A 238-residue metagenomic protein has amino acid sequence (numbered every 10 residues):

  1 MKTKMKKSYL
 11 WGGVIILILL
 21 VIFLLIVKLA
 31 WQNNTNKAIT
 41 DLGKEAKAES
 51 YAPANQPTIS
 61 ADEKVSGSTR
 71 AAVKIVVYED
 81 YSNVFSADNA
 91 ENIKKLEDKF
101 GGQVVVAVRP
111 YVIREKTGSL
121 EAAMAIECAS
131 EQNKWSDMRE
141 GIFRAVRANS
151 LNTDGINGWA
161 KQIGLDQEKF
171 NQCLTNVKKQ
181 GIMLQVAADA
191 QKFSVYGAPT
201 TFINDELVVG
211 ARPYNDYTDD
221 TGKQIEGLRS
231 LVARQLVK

Functional and structural regions predicted by a protein language model:
M1-T35, I39, G158-K238: C-terminal cap of thioredoxin/glutaredoxin-like
Y9-L19, E45-N55, D137-S150: Short N-terminal helix-initiation segments at or just after the protein's N-terminus
Q32-A61: N-terminal, intrinsically disordered, polar/charged segments of Gram-positive cell-envelope systems that serve as
Q56-V73, D98: A short beta-strand-turn-helix
S60-K64, N92-I93, A187-A188: A generic local structural motif
V65, P110-V112, L207: Residue-level preference for alpha-helix termini and adjacent loops
S68, V77, G210: Conserved strand-loop elements at the edges of beta-sheets that form or border functional pockets
A71, V76-S82, A87-K161, T218-G227 (+1 more regions): Structural alpha/beta surface segment adjacent to cysteine/selenocysteine redox centers across thiol/disulfide enzymes
